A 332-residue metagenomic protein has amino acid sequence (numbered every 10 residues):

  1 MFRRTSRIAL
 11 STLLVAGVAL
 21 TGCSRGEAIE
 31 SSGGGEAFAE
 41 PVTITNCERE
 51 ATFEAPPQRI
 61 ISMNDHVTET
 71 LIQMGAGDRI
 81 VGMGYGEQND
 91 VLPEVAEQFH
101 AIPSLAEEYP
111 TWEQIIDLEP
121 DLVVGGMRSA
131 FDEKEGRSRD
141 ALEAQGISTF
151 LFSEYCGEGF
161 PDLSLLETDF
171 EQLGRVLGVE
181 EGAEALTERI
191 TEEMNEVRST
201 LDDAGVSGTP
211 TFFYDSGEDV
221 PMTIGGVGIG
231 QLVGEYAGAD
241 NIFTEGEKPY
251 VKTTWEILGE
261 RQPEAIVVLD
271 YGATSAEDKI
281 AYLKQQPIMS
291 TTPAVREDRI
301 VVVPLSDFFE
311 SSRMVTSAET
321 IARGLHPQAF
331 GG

Functional and structural regions predicted by a protein language model:
F2-E69, R175-Y214, L325-G332: Bacterial Sec-exported substrate-binding components of ABC uptake systems
N46-E48, I102-E113, G246-T254: Short helix-initiation/N-cap motifs at beta->coil->alpha
E50, R137-G217, F243, D298-G332: Extracytoplasmic substrate-binding proteins
R59-L118, L122, M127-F131, I242: A short, structured surface patch at a secondary-structure boundary
H66-E69, G86-D90, L122, R128-D132 (+5 more regions): Solvent-exposed loop/turn segments at secondary-structure junctions within structured extracellular/periplasmic domains
A76, Q98, A144-G146, A237 (+1 more regions): Short, structured coil segments at secondary-structure junctions
N89, T223-V251: Alpha-helical, coiled-coil/dimerization segments enriched in small aliphatic residues
S129-A144, A265-K284: A ligand-binding cleft/hinge motif common to bilobed small-molecule-binding domains
